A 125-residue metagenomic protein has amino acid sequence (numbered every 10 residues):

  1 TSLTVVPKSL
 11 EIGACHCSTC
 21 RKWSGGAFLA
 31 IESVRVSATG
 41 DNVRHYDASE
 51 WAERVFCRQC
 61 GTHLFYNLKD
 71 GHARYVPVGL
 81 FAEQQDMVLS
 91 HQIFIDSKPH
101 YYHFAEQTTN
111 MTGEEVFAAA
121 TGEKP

Functional and structural regions predicted by a protein language model:
T1-P125: A short Gly-Trp-Pro
